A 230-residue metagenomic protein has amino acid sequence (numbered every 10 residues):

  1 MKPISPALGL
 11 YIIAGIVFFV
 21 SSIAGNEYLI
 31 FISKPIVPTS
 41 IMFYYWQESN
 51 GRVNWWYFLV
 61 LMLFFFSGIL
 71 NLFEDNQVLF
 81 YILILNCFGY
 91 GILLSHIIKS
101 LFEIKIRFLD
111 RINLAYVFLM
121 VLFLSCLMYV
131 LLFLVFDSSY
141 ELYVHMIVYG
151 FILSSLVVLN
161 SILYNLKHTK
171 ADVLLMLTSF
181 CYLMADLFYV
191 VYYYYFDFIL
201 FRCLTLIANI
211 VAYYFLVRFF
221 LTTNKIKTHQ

Functional and structural regions predicted by a protein language model:
M1-Q230: Polytopic alpha-helical membrane-helix bundles and their juxtamembrane interface segments in multi-pass membrane
